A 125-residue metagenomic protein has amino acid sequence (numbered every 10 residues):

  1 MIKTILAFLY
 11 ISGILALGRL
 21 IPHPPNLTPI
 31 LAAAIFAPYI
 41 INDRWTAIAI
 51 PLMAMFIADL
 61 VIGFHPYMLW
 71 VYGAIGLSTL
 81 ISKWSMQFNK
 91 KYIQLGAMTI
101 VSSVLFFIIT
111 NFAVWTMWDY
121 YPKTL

Functional and structural regions predicted by a protein language model:
M1-I41, T46, M53: Hydrophobic transmembrane alpha-helices
K3-F8, L31, A47, Y67 (+2 more regions): Residue-level signature of transmembrane alpha-helical entry/exit and packing/kink sites in multi-pass membrane
I11, A47-I57, L95-S103: Central hydrophobic cores of alpha-helical transmembrane segments in multi-pass integral membrane proteins
L17-T28, L52-S85: Interfacial aromatic-anchored transmembrane helix boundaries in multi-pass membrane proteins
P24, A47, F64, I108 (+1 more regions): Hydrophobic positions within alpha-helical membrane elements
I41-D43, W84-G96: Membrane-interface helix-boundary motifs at transmembrane edges
K91-L125: Membrane-embedded alpha-helical hairpins and interfacial helices in multi-pass inner-membrane proteins
